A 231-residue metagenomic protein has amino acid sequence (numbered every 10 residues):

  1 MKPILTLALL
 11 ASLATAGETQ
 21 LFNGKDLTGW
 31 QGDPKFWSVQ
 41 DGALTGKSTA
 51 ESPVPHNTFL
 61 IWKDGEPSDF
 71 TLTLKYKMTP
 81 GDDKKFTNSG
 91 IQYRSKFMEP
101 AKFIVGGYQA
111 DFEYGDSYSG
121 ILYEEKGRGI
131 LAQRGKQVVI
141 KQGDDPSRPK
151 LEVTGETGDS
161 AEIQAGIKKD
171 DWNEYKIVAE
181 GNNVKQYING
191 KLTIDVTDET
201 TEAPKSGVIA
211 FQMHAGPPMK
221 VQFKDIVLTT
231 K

Functional and structural regions predicted by a protein language model:
P3-L13: Sec-dependent N-terminal signal peptides
A16-K231: Carbohydrate-interacting regions of secretory-pathway proteins
